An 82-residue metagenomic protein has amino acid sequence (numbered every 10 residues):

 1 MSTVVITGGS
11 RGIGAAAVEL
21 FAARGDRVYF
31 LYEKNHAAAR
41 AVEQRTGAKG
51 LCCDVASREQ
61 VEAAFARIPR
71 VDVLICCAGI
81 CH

Functional and structural regions predicted by a protein language model:
T3-I6, L74-I75: Conserved hydrophobic beta-strands of the Rossmann-like cofactor-binding core in SDR/related NAD(P)H-dependent
S10-R11: Conserved glycine-rich cofactor-binding loop
G14-A15: N-terminal Rossmann-fold NAD(P) dinucleotide-binding loop
F21: Aromatic pocket-lining residues of Rossmann-like dinucleotide-binding sites
R24-R40: Conserved glycine-rich Rossmann-like NAD(P)H-binding loop of the short-chain dehydrogenase/reductase
H36, L51-A64: The beta1-alpha1 cofactor-binding region of Rossmann-like NAD(H)/NADP(H)-dependent oxidoreductases
R67-R70: Glycine-rich phosphate-binding loop signature in dinucleotide/nucleotide-binding domains
A78-H82: Conserved NAD(P)H cofactor-binding loop of Rossmann-fold oxidoreductase domains
